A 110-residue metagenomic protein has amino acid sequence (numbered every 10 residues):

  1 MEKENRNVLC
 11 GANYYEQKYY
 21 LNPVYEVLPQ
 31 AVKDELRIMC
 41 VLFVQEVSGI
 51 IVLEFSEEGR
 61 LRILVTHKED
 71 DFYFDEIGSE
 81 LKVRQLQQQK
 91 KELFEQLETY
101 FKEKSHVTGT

Functional and structural regions predicted by a protein language model:
M1-E4, K102-T110: Short acidic DE-rich linear segments
M1-E46: Negatively charged, low-complexity tracts enriched in Asp/Glu with abundant Ser/Thr
Y19-Y20, V24-Y25, G78, T99 (+1 more regions): Short linear sequence elements within intrinsically disordered, low-complexity coil regions
V44-F101: Amphipathic protein-protein interaction modules
